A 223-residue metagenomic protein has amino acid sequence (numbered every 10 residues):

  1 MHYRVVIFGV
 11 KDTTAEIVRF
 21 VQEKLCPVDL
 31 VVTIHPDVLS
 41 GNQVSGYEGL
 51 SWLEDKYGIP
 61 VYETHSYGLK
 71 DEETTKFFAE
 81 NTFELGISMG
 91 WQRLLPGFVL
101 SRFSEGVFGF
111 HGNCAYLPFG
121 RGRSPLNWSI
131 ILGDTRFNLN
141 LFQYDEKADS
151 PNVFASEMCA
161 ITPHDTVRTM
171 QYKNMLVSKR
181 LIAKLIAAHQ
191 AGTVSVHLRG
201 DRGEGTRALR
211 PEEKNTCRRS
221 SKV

Functional and structural regions predicted by a protein language model:
M1-V223: One-carbon transfer enzymes
